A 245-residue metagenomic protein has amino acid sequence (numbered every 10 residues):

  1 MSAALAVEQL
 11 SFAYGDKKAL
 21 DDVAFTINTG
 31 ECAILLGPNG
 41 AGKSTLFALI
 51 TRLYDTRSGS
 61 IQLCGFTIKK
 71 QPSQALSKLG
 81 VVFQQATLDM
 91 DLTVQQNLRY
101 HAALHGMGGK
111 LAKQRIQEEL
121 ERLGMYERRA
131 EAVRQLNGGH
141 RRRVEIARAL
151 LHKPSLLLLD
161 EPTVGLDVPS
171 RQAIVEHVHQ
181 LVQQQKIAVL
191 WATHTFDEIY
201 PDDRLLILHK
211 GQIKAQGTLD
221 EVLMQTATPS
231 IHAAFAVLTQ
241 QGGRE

Functional and structural regions predicted by a protein language model:
G59-K70, A75: Conserved ABC transporter NBD signature motif
D91, A132-L136: Conserved ABC ATPase signature
R99, A103, K110-R128: Conserved ABC ATPase "signature" region
K153: Conserved catalytic motifs of ABC-family nucleotide-binding domains
L157-D160: Catalytic Walker B motif of ABC-type/P-loop ATPase nucleotide-binding domains
Q172-Q184: Helical segment within the ABC ATPase nucleotide-binding domain
